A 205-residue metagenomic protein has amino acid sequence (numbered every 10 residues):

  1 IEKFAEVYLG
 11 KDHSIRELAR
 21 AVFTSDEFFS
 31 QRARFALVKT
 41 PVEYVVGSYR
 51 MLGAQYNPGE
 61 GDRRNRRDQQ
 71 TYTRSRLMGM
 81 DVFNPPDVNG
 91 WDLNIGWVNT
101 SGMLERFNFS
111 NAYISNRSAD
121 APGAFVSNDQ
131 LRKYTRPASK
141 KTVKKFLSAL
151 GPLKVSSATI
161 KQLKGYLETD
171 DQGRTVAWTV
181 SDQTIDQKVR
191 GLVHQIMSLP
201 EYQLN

Functional and structural regions predicted by a protein language model:
I1-K11, E17-N205: Flexible, low-complexity segments enriched for small/polar residues
